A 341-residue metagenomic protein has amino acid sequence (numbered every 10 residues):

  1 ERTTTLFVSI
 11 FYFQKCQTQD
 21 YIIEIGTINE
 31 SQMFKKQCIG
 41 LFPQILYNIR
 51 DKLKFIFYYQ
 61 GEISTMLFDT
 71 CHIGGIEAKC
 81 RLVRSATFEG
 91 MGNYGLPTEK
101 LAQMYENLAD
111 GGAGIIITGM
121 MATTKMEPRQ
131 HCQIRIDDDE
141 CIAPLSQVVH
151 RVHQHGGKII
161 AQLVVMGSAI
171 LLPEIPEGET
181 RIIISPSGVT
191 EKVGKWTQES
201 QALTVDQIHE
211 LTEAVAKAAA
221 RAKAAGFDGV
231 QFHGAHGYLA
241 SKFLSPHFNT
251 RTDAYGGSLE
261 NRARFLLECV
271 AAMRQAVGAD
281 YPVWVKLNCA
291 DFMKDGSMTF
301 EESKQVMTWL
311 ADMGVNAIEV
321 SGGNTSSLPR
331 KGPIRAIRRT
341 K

Functional and structural regions predicted by a protein language model:
T3-T5, T18, T27, P43 (+1 more regions): Ala/Thr-enriched low-complexity intrinsically disordered regions
L41, K52-F57: N-terminal amphipathic/hydrophobic targeting modules at extreme N-termini, encompassing cleavable Sec/SRP-type signal
F55-K341: Flavin-dependent oxidoreductase catalytic cores
